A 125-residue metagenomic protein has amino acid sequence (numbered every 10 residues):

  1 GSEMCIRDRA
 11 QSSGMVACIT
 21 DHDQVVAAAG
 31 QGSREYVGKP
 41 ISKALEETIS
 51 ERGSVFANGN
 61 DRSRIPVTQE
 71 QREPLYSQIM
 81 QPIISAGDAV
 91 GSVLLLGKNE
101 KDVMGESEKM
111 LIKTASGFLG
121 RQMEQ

Functional and structural regions predicted by a protein language model:
M4-C5: Short, small-residue-biased leader/transition segments that mark boundaries at the very start of proteins
V16-A28: Short hydrophobic alpha-helical segments used for membrane anchoring or interfacial signaling
A28, G91-S92: Short glycine-/small-residue motifs
E35-E70: Regulatory sensory and allosteric helical modules in signal-transduction proteins and certain transcription factors
S77-I84: A short, aliphatic-rich beta-strand micro-motif
V93-D102: Short beta-strand-to-loop transition segments that serve as allosteric relay/switch motifs in sensory/regulatory domains
M104-R121: Amphipathic alpha-helical "output/dimerization" segments
